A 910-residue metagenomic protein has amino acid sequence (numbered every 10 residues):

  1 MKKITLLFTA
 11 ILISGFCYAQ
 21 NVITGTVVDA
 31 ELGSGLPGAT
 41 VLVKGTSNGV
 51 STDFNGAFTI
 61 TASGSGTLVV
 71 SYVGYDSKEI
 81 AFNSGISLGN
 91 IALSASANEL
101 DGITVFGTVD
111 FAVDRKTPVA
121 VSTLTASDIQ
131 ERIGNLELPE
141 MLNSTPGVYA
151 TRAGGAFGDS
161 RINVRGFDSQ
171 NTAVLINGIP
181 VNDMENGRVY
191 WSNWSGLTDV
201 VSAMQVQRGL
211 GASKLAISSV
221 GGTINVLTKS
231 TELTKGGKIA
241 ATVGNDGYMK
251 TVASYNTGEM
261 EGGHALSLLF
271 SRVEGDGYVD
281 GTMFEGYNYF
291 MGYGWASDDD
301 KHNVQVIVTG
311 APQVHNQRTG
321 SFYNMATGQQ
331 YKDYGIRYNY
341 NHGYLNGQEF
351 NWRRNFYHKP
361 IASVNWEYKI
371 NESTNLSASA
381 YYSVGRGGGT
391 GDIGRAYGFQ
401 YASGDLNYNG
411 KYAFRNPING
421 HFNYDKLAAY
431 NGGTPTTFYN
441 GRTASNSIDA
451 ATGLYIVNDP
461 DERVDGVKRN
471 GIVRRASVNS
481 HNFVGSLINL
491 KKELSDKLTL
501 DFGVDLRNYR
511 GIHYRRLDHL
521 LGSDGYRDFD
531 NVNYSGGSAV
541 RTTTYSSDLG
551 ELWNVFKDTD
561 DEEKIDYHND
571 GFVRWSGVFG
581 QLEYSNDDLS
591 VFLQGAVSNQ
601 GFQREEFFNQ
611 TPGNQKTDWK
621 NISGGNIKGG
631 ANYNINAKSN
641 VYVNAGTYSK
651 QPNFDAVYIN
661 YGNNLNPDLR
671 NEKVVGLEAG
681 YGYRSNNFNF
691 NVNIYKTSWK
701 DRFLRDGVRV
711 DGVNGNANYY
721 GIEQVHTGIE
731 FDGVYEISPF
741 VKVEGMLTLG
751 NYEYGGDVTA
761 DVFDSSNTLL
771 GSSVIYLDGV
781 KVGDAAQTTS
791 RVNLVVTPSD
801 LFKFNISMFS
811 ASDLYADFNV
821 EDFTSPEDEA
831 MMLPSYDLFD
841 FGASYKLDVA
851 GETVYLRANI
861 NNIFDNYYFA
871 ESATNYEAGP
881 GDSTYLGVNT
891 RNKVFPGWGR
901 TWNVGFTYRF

Functional and structural regions predicted by a protein language model:
V28-L32, A39-K44, T67-Y75, G85-E131 (+1 more regions): Short, acidic, small-residue-rich periplasmic hinge/interaction motif at the N-terminus of Gram-negative outer-membrane
T59, R161, P180-R208, L227-K229 (+2 more regions): Short acidic/polar hinge/loop motifs at secondary-structure boundaries that mediate gating or recognition
G236, V243-E274, V279-R318, R354 (+2 more regions): Transmembrane beta-barrel wall of Gram-negative outer-membrane proteins
G294, D298, N303-N365, G388-A476 (+2 more regions): Acidic/polar loop-and-plug regions of large Gram-negative outer-membrane beta-barrel proteins
G320-S321, Y545-V555, G601-F608, W619 (+6 more regions): Surface-exposed extracellular loop regions of Gram-negative outer-membrane beta-barrel proteins, predominantly
R337-I361, N365, N569-G571, T617-I622 (+10 more regions): Outer-membrane beta-barrel signature, preferentially recognizing the C-terminal barrel domain of Gram-negative
S585-D588, K696-S698, Y719-V820, G905-R909: Gram-negative outer-membrane beta-barrel transporters
V743, S810-N819, Y845-F910: C-terminal beta-signal and adjacent terminal beta-strands/loops of Gram-negative outer-membrane beta-barrel proteins
